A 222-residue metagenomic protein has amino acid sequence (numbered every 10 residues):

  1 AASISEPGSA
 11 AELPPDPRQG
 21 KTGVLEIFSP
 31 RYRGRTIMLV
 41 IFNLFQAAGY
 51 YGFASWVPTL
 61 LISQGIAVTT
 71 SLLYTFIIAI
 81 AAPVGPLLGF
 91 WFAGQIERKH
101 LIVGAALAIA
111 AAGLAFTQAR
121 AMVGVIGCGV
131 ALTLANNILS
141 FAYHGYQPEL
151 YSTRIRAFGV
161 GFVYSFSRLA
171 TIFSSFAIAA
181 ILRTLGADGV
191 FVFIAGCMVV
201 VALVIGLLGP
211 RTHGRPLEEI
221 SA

Functional and structural regions predicted by a protein language model:
A1-R35, S63, R215-A222: Intracellular cytosolic loops and amphipathic helices of Major Facilitator Superfamily
F28-P86: Extracytoplasmic gate region of multi-pass secondary transporters
L61-I62, F92-A93, I178-G186: Interfacial helix-cap and linker-helix signal at transmembrane-aqueous boundaries of multi-pass secondary transporters
P86-E97: Helix-to-loop junctions at the C-terminal end of transmembrane segments in multipass secondary transporters
A108-R120: C-terminal ends and interior cores of transmembrane alpha-helices in multi-pass membrane transporters/permeases
R154-T184: A late C-terminal transmembrane helix in Major Facilitator Superfamily
R183-G196: A membrane-interface helix-boundary motif in multi-pass transporters
C197-A222: Multi-pass alpha-helical transporter architecture, strongest for 12-TM Major Facilitator/SLC carriers used
